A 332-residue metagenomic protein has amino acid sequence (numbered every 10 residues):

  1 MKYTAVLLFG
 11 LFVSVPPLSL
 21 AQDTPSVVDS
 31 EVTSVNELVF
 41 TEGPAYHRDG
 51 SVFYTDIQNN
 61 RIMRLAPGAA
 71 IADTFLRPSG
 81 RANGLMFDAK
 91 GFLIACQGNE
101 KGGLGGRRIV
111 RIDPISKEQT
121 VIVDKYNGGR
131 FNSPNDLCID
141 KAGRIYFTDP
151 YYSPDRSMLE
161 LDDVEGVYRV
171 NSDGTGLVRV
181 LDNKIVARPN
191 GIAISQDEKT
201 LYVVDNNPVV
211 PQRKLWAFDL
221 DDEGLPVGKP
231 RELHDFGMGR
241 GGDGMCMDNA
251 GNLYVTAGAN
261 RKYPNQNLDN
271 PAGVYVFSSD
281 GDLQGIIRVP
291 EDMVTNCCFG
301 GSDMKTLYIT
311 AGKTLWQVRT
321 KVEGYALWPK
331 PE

Functional and structural regions predicted by a protein language model:
A5-P16: Bacterial N-terminal signal peptides
L20-E332: Sequence-structural signature of mature extracellular/luminal beta-sheet repeat domains, prominently beta-propellers
